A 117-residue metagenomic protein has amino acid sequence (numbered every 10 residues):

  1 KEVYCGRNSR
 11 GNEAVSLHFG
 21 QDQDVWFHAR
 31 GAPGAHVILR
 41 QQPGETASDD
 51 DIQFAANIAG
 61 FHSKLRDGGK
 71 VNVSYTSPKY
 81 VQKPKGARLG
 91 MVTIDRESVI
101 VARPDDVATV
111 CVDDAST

Functional and structural regions predicted by a protein language model:
K1-T117: Duplex nucleic acid-engaging cores and interfaces of nucleic-acid transaction enzymes
